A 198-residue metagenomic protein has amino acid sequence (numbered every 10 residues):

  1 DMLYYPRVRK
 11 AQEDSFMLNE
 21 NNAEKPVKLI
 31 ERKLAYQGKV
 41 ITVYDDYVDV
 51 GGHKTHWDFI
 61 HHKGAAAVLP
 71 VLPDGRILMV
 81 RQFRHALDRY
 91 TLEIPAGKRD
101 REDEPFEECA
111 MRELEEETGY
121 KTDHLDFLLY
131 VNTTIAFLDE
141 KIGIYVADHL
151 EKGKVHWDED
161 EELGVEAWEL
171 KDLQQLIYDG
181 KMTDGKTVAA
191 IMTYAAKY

Functional and structural regions predicted by a protein language model:
M2-R7, E13: Short, positively charged and aromatic/hydrophobic N-terminal segments
L3, L18-V27, Y90, D160-Y198: Nudix hydrolase/Nudix homology domain
L18, E24-P26, W57-H62, A67-R112 (+1 more regions): Conserved Nudix-box catalytic region and its N-terminal flanking loop in Nudix hydrolases and closely related
P26-V27, E31-A67, P73: Acidic, metal-coordinating catalytic segment for phosphate/diphosphate chemistry, firing primarily on the Nudix
R32, V80-Q82, Y130: Residue-level detector of high-confidence beta-strand sites
G38, A86, T134-F137: Short glycine/serine/proline-enriched coil/turn segments at secondary-structure junctions
G51, L72-D74, F83, D103 (+3 more regions): Short loop segments at secondary-structure junctions
T55, G64-A67, K98-G185: Unchanged
